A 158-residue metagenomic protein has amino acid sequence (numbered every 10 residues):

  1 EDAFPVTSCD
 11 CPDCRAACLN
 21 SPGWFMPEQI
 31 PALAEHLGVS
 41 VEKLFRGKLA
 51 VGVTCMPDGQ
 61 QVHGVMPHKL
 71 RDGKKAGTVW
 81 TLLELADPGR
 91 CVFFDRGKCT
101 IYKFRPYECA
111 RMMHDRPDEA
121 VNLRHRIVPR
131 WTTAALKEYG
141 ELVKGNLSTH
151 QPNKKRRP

Functional and structural regions predicted by a protein language model:
E1-P158: Short loop/turn segments that flank or connect secondary-structure elements
